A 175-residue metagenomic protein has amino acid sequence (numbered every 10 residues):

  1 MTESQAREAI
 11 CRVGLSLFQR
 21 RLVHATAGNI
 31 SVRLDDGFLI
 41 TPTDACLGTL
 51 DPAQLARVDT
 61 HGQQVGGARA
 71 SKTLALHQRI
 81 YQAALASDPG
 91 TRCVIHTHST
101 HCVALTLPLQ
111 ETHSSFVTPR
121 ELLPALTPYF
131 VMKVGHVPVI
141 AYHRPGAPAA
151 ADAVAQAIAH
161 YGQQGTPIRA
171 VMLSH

Functional and structural regions predicted by a protein language model:
M1-H175: Glycine-rich flexible loops
